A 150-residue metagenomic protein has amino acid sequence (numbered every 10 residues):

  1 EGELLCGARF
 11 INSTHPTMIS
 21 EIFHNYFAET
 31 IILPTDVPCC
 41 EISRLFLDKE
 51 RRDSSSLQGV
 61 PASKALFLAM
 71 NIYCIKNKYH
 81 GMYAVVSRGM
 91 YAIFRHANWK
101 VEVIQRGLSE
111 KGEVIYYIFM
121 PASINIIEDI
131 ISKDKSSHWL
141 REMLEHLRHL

Functional and structural regions predicted by a protein language model:
E1-G2, E50, P121-I126: Short loop segments at secondary-structure junctions
E3-N12: Conserved beta-strand in the GNAT
S13-V101, Q105-G107, K111-I115: Acyl-donor binding region in acyl/amide transferases
Q105-L150: Accessory, usually C-terminal, subdomains that scaffold auxiliary metal cofactors
